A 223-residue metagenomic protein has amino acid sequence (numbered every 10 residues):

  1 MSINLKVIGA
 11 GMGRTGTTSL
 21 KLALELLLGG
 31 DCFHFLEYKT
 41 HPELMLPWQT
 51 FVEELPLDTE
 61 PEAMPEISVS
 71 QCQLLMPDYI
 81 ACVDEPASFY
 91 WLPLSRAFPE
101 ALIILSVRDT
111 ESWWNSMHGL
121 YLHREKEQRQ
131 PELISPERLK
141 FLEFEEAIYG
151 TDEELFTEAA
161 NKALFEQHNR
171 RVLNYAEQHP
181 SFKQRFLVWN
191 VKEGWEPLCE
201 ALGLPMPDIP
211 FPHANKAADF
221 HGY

Functional and structural regions predicted by a protein language model:
M1-V69: PAPS-dependent sulfotransferase catalytic core
L5-I8, D78-A81, L102, K183-L187: Short active-site oxyanion
G9-G11, L36, V83-A87, V107-R108 (+1 more regions): Short His-Asn-centered micro-motif
T17, S88-L92, G194-L198: Short, well-ordered alpha-helical microsegments
G29, E37, W91-A160, E200 (+1 more regions): PAPS-dependent sulfotransferase catalytic domain
K39-L46, I104-N115, E125, Q130-L133 (+1 more regions): The conserved 3'-phosphoadenosine-5'-phosphosulfate
P61-L75, P86-F89, Q128-V188: PAPS-dependent sulfotransferase catalytic domain
S70-S106: Gly/lys/ser-thr-rich phosphate-binding loops in alpha/beta enzymes that coordinate phosphoanhydride or phosphate groups
